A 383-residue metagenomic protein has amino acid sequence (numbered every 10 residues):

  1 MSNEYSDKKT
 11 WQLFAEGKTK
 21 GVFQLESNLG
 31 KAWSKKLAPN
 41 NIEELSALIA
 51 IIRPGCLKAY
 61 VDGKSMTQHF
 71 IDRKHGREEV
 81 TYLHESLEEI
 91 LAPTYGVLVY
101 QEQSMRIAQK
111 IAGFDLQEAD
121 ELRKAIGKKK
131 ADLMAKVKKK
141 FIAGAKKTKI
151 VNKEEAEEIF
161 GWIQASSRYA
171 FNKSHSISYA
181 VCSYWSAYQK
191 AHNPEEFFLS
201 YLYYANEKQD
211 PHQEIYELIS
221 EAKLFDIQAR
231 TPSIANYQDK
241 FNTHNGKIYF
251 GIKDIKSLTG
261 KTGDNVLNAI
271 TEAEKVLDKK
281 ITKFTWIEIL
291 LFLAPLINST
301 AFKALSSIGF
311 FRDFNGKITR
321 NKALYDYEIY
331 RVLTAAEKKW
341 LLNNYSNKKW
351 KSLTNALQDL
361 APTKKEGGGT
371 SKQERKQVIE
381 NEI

Functional and structural regions predicted by a protein language model:
M1-I383: Noncatalytic, beta-rich nucleic-acid-contacting surfaces in large DNA/RNA-processing enzymes
